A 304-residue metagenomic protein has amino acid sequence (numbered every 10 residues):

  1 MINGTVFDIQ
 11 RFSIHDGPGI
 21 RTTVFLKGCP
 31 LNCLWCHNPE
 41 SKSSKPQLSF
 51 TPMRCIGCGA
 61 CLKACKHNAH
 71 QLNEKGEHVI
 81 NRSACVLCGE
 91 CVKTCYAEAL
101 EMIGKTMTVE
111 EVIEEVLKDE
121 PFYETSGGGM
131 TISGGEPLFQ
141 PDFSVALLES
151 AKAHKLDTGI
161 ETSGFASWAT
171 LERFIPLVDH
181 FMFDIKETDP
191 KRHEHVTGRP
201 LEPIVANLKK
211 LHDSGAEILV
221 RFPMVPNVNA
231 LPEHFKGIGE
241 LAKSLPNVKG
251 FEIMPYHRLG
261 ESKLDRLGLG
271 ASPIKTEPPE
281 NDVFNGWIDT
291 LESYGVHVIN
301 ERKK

Functional and structural regions predicted by a protein language model:
M1-P18, P226-K304: Auxiliary Fe-S-binding modules of radical SAM enzymes
F7-A60, H78-L87: N-terminal pre-triad scaffold of radical SAM enzymes
C33, C55, C61, C65 (+7 more regions): Hydrophobic packing within well-folded, soluble alpha/beta domains
L34-S41, A60-I80, E90-T106: Iron-sulfur cluster-binding cysteine motifs and their immediate structural context in ferredoxin-like electron-transfer
P52-I56, G104-D119: Extended, non-globular alpha-helical segments
Y96, L117, K209, N285-I288 (+1 more regions): Class I S-adenosyl-L-methionine
E110-R266: Conserved AdoMet/S-adenosylmethionine-binding subsite of the radical SAM
